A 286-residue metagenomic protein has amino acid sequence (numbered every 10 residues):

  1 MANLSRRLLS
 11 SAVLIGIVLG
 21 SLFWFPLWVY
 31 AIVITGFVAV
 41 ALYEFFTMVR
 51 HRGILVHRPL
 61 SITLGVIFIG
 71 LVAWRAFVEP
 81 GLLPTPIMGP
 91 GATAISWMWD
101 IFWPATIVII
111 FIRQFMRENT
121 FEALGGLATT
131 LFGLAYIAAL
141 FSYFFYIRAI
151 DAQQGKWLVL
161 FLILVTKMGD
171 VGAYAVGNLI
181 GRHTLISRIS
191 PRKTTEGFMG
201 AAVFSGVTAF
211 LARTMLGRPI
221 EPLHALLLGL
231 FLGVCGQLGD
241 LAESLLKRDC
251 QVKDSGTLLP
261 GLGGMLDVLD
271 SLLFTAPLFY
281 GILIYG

Functional and structural regions predicted by a protein language model:
M1-L230: Membrane-embedded alpha-helical bundles of polytopic integral membrane proteins
I15, L42, S205-G206, V268-S271 (+2 more regions): Hydrophobic transmembrane alpha-helices of multi-pass small-molecule transporters
F145, L246-R248: Juxtamembrane C-cap of transmembrane helices in multi-pass membrane transport proteins
Y174-G177, K247, T275: Generic transmembrane alpha-helix signature in multi-pass membrane proteins, especially transporters/channels
C235-G236: Hydrophobic, small-residue-rich transmembrane alpha-helices and their short perimembrane loops in multi-pass membrane
R248-S271: Interfacial loop-to-transmembrane junctions
Y280-G286: Juxtamembrane boundary at the C-terminal end of a transmembrane helix
